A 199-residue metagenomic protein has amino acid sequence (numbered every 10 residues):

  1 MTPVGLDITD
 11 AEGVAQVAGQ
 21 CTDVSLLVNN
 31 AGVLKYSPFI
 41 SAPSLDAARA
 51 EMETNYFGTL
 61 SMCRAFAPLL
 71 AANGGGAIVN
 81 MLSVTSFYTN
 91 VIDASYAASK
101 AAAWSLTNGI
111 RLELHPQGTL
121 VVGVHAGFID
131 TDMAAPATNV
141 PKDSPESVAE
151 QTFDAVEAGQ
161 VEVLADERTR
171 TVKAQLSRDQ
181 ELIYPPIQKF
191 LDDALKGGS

Functional and structural regions predicted by a protein language model:
G5-Q16, L45: The beta1-alpha1 cofactor-binding region of Rossmann-like NAD(H)/NADP(H)-dependent oxidoreductases
L34-R49, I92-S95: Conserved mid-core segment of classical short-chain dehydrogenase/reductases
P38, A65-G74, E113: A short helix-coil junction within the Rossmann-fold of NAD(P)-dependent oxidoreductases
C63, S99: Active-site helix of classical SDR
S83: Residue(s) in the substrate-gating loop at a strand-loop-helix junction that position the organic substrate next
Y88, G109-L120: Active-site-adjacent segment of SDR/Rossmann-fold oxidoreductases
G123, T131, A135-A174: C-terminal helical subdomain
